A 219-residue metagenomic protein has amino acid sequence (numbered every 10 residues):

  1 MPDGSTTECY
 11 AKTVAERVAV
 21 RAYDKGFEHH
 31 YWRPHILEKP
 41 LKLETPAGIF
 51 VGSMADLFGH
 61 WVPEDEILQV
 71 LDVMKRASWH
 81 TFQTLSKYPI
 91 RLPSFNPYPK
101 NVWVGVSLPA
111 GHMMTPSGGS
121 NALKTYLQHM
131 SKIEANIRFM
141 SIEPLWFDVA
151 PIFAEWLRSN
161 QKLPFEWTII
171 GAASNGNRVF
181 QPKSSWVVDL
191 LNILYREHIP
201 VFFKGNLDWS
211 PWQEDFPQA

Functional and structural regions predicted by a protein language model:
M1-F27: Canonical Radical SAM [4Fe-4S] cluster-binding loop centered on the CxxxCxxC motif and its immediate flanking residues
W32-P200, K204: Conserved AdoMet/S-adenosylmethionine-binding subsite of the radical SAM
N206-A219: C-terminal accessory extensions appended to soluble enzyme cores
